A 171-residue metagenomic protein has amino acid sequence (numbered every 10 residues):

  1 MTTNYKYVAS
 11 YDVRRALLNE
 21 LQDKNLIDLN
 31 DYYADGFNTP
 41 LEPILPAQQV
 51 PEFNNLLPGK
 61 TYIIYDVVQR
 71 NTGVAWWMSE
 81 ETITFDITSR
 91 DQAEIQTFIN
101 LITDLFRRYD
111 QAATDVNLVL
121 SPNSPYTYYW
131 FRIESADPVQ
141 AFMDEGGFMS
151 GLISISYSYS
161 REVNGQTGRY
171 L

Functional and structural regions predicted by a protein language model:
M1, N19-E20, V74-M78, S158-S160: Interface-prone segments of viral and bacterial extracellular assemblies
M1-N71, A112-V116, Y170: Small/polar-rich, solvent-exposed N-terminal microdomains that initiate assembly or binding
V13, L17, L21, I63-Y65 (+4 more regions): Hydrophobic beta-strand residues in large extracellular and virion-surface proteins
N19, N30-D31, A93-N100, D104 (+2 more regions): Polar/charged alpha-helical tracts
N71-T72, Q92: Short acidic, S/G/P-rich loop/turn micro-motifs used as interaction or catalytic elements
T72-M78, M143-F148: Short, solvent-exposed beta-strand/turn "edge" segments of beta-rich domains on protein surfaces
W77-I95, N100, M149-R161: Oligomerization/assembly interface segments of phage tail-like spikes and tubes
F106-G168: Acidic-leaning, charged glycine-interspersed low-complexity segments
